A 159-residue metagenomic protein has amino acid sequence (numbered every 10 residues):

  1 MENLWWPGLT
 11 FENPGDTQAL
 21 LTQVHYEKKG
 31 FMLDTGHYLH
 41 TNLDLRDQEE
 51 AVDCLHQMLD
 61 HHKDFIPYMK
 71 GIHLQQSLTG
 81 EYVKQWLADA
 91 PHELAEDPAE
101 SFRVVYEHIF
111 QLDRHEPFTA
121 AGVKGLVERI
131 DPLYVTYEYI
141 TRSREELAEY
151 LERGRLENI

Functional and structural regions predicted by a protein language model:
M1-T10, H37-N42: Active-site-proximal beta-alpha loop/turn segments in soluble metabolic enzymes
P14-I159: Histidine-acidic metal/acid-base catalytic patches
